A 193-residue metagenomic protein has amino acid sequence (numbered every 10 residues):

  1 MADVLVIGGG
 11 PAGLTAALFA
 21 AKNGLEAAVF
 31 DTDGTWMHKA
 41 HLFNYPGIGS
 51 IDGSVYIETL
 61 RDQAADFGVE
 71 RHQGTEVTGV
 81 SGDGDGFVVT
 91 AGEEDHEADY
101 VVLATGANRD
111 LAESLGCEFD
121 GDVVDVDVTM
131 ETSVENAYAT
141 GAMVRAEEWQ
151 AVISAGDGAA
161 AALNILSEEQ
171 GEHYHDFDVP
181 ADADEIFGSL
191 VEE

Functional and structural regions predicted by a protein language model:
M1-D3, L14, F19, G171-E193: Haloarchaeal acidic low-complexity proteome signature biased toward cell-envelope/secretome components but also
A2-V55: Beta1-alpha1 glycine-rich phosphate/pyrophosphate-binding loop at the start of Rossmann-like nucleotide-binding domains
L5-I7, D95-A107: Short hydrophobic core segments
K22, A107-E147: FAD-site-proximal beta/loop scaffold in flavoenzymes
A65-T78: A conserved beta-strand/loop element that lines the FAD pocket in flavoprotein oxidoreductases
R71-Q73, L103, A139: A structural signal for the hydrophobic beta-strands that form the central parallel beta-sheet of Rossmann-like
S81-D95: Conserved beta-strand-loop-beta-strand element in the redox core of flavoprotein oxidoreductases
G141-D184: A conserved FAD-binding loop/helix module that cradles the flavin
